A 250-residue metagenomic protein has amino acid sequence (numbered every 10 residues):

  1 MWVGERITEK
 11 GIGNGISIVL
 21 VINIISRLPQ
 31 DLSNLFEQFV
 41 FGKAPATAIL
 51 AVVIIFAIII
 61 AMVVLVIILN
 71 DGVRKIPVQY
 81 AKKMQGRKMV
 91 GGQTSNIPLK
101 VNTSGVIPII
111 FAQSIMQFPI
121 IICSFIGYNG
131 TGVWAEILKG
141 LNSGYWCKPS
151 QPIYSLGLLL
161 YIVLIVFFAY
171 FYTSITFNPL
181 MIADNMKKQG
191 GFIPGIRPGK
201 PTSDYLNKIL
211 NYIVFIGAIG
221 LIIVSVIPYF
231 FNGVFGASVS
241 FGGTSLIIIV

Functional and structural regions predicted by a protein language model:
M1-V250: N-terminal cationic and glycine-rich segments that engage phosphates or anionic surfaces
